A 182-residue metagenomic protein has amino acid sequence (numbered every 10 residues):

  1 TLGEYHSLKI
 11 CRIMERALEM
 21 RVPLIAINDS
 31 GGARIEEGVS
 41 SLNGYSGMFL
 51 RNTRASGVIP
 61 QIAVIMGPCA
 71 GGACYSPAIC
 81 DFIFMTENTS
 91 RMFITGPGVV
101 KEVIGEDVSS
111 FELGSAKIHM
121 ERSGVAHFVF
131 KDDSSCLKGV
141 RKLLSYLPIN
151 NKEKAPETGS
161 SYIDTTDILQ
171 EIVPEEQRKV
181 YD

Functional and structural regions predicted by a protein language model:
T1-E4: STAS-typified acidic loop motif
H6-I10, C136: Helical mechanochemical/support elements of P-loop NTPase systems and associated helical scaffolds
K9-I35: A structural preference for short, pocket-lining loop segments at secondary-structure junctions
N28-K152: Conserved catalytic cores of soluble enzyme domains, especially glycine-rich substrate-binding beta-alpha loops
F130-D182: Intrinsically disordered, low-complexity segments enriched in small/flexible residues
